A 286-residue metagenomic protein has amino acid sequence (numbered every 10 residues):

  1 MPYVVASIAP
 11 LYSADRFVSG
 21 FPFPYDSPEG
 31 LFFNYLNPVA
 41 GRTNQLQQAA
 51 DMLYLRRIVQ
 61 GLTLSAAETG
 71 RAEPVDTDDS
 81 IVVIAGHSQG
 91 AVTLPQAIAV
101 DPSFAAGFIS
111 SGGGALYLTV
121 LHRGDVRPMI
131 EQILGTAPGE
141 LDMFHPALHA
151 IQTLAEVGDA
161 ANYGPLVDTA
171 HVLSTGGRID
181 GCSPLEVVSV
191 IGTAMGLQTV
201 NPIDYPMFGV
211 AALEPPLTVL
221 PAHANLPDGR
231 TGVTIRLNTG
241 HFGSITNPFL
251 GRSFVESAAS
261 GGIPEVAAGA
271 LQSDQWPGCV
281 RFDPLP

Functional and structural regions predicted by a protein language model:
M1-L62, A67-E68: Cap/lid segment of the alpha/beta-hydrolase catalytic domain
P2-V4, D79-I81, P102-A106, D168-V172: Loop/turn elements at helix/coil->beta-strand transitions in domains of secreted/extracellular proteins
A9, A85, S110-S111, T175: Alpha/beta-hydrolase-fold catalytic nucleophile elbow
P10-S13, F108-L118: Active-site nucleophile loop of the alpha/beta-hydrolase fold
R56, A97-I98, G192: A conserved amphipathic alpha-helix that caps or lines the catalytic cleft of carbohydrate- and lipid-modifying enzymes
R71-S88: Alpha/beta-hydrolase fold nucleophile elbow
A85-G86, A91-P102, F108: Short glycine-enriched nucleophile-adjacent loop and the immediately C-terminal alpha-helix near the catalytic center
G112-A258, I263: The feature captures the conserved acid-bearing segment of alpha/beta-hydrolase catalytic domains
